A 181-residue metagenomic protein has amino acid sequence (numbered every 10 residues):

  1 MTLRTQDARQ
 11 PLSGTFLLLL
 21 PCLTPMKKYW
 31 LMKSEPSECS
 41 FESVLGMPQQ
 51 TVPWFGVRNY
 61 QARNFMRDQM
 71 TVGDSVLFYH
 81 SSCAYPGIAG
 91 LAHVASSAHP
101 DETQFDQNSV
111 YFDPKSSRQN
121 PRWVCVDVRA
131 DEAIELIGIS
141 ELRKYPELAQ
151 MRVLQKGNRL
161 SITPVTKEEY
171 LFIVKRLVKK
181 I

Functional and structural regions predicted by a protein language model:
C22-V72, E169-Y170, L177-I181: Compositionally biased, charged N-terminal/linker segments
M26-S37, S96-P100, I139, R143-K144 (+1 more regions): Mixed-charge, low-complexity intrinsically disordered regions
Y79-P86: Short, charged beta-turn/beta-strand-edge "cap" motif at the junction between a beta-strand and an adjacent loop
G90-L160: Aromatic- and Lys/Arg-enriched surface recognition patch
